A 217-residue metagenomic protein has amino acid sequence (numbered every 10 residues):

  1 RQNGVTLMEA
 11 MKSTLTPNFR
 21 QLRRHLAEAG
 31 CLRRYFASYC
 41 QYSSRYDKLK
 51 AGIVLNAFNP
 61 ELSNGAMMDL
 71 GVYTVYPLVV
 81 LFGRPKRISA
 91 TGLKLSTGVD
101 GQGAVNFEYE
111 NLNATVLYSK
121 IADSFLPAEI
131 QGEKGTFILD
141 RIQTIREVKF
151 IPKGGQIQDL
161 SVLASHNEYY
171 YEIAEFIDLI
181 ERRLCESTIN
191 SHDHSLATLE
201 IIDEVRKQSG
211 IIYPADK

Functional and structural regions predicted by a protein language model:
R1-K12: Beta-strand-loop-alpha-helix segment that lines the small-molecule cofactor/substrate pocket of alpha/beta enzymes
S13-I88: Predominantly a Rossmann-like dinucleotide-binding segment in NAD(P)-dependent oxidoreductases
T14, A122, A197: Glycine-/small-residue-rich active-site loops that bind phosphorylated ligands and cofactors
E61-M68, Q158-N167: A short glycine-threonine-serine/GTX helix/turn-capping micro-motif
T74-V148, A174-R182, D216: Contiguous beta-strand/loop segments that form the cofactor/metal-binding neighborhood of enzyme cores
V162-A174, N190: Active-site loop of classical SDR/Rossmann-like NAD(P)-dependent oxidoreductases, centered on the catalytic Tyr-X3-Lys
E175-K217: C-terminal helix-rich "cap/oligomerization" subdomain common to oxidoreductases
